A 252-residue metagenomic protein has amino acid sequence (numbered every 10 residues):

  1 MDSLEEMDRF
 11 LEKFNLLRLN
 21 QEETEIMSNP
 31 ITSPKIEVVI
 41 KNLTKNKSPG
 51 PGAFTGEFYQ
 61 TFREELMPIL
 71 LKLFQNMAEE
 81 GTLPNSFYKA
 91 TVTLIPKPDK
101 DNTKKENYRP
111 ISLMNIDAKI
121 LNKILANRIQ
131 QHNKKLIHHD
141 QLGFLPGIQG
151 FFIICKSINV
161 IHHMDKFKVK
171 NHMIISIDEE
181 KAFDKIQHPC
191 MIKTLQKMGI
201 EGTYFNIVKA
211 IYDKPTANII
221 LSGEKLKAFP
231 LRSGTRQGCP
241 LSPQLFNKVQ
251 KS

Functional and structural regions predicted by a protein language model:
M1-K105, S112, I116-I120: Surface-exposed loop/turn segments and immediately adjacent short secondary-structure elements within folded domains
M1-M7, N46-P49, P68, E80-S86 (+6 more regions): Short helix-interrupting loop/turn segments at helix-coil junctions
F10-K13, P30, V39-N42, E57-T61 (+9 more regions): Alpha-helical recognition domains of nuclear gene-regulatory proteins
K47-F54, T103-L113, F152-Q196: Conserved catalytic palm subdomain of right-hand nucleotidyl-transferase polymerases, strongest for RNA-directed enzymes
M67, E106-I137, F152-C155, E180-F183 (+1 more regions): Conserved pre-motif C helix in the palm subdomain of viral-like polymerases
H138-L145, L226-P230: Short linear capping/connector segments at secondary-structure termini
E179-S252: Conserved polymerase palm-domain catalytic core
